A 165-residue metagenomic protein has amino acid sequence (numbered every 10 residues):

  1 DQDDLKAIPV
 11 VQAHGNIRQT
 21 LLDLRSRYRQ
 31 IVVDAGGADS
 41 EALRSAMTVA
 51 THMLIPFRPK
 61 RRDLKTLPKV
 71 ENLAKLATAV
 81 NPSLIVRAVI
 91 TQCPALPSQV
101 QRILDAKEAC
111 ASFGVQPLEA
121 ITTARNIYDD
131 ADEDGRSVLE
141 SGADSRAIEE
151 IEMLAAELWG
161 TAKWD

Functional and structural regions predicted by a protein language model:
D1-V32, G37, E41, D132-E140: P-loop/Walker-type NTP enzyme "switch/lid" segment
V33, I55, A88-I90: Structural beta-sheet core signal
S40-R61: Inter-motif core of Ras-like GTPase G domains
K65-S83, A95: Conserved C-terminal guanine-recognition region of P-loop GTPase G domains, centered on the G4
E71, Q101-K107: Charged helix-capping and loop-helix junction motifs
P94, A106-R136: Beta-strand-loop-alpha "switch" segments that mediate conformational coupling across diverse proteins
Y128-I148, E152: Inter-lobe coupling/hinge region of RecA-like P-loop helicase motors
